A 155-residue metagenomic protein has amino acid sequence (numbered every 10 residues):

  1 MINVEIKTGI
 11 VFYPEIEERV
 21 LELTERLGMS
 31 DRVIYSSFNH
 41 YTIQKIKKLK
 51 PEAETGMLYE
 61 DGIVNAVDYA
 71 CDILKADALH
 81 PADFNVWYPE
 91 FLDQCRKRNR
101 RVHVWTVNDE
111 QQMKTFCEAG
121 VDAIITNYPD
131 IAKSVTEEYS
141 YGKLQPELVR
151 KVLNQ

Functional and structural regions predicted by a protein language model:
M1-Q155: Short loop-to-alpha-helix "cap/lid" segments that border enzyme active sites across diverse enzyme classes
